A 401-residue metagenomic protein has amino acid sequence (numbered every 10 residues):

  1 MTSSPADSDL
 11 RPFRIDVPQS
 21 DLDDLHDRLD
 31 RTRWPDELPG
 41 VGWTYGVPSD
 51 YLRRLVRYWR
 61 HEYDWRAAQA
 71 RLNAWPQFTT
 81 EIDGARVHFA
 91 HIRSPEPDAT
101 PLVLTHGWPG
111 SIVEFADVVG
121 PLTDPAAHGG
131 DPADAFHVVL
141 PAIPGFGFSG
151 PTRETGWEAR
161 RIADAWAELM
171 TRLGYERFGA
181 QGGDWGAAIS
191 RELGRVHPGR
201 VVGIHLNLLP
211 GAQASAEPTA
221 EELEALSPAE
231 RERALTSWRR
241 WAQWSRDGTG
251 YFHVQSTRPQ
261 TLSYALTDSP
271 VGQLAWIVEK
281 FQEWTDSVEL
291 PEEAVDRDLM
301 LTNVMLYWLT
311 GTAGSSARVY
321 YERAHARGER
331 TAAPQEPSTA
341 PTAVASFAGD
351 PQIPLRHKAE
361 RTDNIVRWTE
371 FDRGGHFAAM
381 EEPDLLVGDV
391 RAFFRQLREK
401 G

Functional and structural regions predicted by a protein language model:
D21-S94, D98, W308-R330: Non-catalytic accessory segments flanking enzyme active sites
W65-A67, G130, I143-W157, R191: Glycine-rich "HGGG/HGxG" loop immediately N-terminal to the catalytic nucleophile of the alpha/beta-hydrolase
A99-G107: Short beta-strand element of the alpha/beta-hydrolase
W108-G120: The serine-hydrolase catalytic nucleophile loop
P121, P125-A127, E176-L226, E230: Conserved hydrolase catalytic core segment
L122-F148: Conserved alpha/beta-hydrolase
R160-F178: Conserved acidic catalytic loop of the alpha/beta-hydrolase fold
Q255-G401: C-terminal subdomain of alpha/beta-hydrolase-fold enzymes, centered on the catalytic histidine and its supporting
